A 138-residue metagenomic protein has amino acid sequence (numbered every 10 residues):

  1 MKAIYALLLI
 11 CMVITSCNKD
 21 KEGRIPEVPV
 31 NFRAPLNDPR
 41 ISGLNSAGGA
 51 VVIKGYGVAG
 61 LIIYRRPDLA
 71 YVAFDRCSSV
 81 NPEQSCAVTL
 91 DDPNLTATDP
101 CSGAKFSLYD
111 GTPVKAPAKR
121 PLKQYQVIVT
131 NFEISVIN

Functional and structural regions predicted by a protein language model:
M1-L8: Sec-dependent signal peptide recognition, specifically the positively charged N-region followed immediately by
V13-S16: C-terminal motif of bacterial Sec signal peptides marking the signal peptidase cleavage site
K19-P93, S107-L108, P121-N138: N-terminal pre-ligand scaffold of iron-sulfur
S78, T98-D99: Short cysteine-rich clusters marking metal-coordination/redox-active sites
